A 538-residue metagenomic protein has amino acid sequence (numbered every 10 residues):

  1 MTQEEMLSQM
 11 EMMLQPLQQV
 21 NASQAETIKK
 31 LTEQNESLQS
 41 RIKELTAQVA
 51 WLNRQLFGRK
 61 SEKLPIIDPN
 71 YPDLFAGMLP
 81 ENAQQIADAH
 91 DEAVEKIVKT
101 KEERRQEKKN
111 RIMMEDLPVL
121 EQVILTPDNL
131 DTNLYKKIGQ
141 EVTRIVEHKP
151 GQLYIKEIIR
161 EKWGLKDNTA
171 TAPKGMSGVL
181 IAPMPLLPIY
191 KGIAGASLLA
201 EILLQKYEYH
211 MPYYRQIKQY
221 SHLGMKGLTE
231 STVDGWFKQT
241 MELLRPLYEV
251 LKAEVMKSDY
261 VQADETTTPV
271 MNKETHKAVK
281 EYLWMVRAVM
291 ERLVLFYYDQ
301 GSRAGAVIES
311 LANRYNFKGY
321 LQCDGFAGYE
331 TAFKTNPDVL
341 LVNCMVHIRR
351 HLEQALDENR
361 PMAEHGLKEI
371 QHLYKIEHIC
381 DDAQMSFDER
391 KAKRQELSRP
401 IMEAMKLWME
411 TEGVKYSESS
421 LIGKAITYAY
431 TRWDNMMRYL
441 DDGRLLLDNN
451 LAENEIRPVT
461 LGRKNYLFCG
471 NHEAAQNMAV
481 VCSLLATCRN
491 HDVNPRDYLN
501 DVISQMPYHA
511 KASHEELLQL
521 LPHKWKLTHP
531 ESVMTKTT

Functional and structural regions predicted by a protein language model:
M1-I193, D234, Q262-A263, L397-S398 (+2 more regions): Short, flexible loop/hinge motifs at secondary-structure junctions
Q15, A22, P127, K162-G164 (+1 more regions): Catalytic center-proximal scaffold of phosphoryl-transfer enzymes
